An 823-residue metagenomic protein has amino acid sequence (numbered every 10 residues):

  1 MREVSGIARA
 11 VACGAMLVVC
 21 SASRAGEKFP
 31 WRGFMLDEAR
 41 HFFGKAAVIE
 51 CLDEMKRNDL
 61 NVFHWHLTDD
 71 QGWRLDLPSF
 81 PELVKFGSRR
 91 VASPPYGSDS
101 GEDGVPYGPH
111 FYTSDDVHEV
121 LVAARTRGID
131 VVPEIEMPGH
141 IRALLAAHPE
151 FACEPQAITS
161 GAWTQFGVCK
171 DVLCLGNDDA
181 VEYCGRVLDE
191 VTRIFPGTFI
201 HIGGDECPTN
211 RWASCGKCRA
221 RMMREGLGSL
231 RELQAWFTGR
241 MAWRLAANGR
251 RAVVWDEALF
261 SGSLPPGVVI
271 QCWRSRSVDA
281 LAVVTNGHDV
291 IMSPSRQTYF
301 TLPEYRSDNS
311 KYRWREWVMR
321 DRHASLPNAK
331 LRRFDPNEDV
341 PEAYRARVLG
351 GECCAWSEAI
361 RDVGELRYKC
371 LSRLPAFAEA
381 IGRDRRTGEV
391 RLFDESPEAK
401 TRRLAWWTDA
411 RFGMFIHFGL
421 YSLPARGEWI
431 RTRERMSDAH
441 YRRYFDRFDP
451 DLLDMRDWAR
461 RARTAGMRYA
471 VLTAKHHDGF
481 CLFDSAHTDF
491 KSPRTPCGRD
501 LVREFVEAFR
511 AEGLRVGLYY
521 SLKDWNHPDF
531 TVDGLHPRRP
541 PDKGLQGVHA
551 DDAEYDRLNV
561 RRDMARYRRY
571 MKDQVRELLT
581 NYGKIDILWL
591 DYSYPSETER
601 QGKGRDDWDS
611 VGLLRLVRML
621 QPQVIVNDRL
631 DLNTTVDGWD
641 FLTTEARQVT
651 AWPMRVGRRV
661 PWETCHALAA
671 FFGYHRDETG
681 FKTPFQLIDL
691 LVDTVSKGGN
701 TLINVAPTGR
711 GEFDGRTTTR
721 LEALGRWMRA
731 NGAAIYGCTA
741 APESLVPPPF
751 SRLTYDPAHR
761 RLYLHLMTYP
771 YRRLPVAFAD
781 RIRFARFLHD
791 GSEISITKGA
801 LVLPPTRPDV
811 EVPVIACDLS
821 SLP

Functional and structural regions predicted by a protein language model:
M1, S21-N61, T387-F415, P808-V812 (+1 more regions): Mature N-terminal, pre-catalytic/accessory segment of carbohydrate-active enzymes
R2-A12: Bacterial N-terminal signal peptides that target proteins for export
E27-P30, Q71-T126, I141-D178, E182 (+6 more regions): Aromatic- and acidic-residue-enriched carbohydrate-binding clefts of CAZyme catalytic domains
R32-L36, F63-W65, V131-I135, I200-I202 (+10 more regions): Hydrophobic faces of well-ordered beta-strands that scaffold small-molecule active sites in alpha/beta enzyme cores
F34, M55, V131, I202 (+8 more regions): Conserved, mostly hydrophobic/aromatic
E119, G128, D178-F199, E206 (+2 more regions): Substrate-binding groove of N-acetylhexosamine-processing glycoside hydrolases
L144, P149-E150, G161-V268, W273-A282 (+3 more regions): Active-site neighborhood of glycoside hydrolase catalytic domains
G388-P823: Mature catalytic domains of secreted/periplasmic carbohydrate-active enzymes
